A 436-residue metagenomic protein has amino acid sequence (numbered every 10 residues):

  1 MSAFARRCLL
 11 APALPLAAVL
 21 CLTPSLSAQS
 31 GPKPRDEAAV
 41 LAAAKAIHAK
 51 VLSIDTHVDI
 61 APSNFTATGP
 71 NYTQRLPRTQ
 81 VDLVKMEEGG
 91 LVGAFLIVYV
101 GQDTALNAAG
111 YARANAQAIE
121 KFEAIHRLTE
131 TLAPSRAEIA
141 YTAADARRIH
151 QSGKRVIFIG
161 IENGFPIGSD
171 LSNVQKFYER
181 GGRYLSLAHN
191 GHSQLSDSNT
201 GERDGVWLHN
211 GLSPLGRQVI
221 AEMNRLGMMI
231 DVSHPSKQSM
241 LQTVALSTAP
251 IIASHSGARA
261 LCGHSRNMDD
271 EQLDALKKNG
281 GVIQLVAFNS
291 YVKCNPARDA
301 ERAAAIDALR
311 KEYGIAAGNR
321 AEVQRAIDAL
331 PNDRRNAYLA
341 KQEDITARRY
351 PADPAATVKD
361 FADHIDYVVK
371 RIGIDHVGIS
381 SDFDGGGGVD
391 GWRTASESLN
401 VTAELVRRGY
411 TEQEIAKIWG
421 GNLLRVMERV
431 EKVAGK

Functional and structural regions predicted by a protein language model:
M1-P15: Bacterial N-terminal signal peptides that target proteins for export
A11-S25: Bacterial N-terminal signal peptides
Q29-H209, G263-K436: N-terminal hydrophobic targeting/anchoring segments and the immediately downstream early-domain regions of hydrolases
S53-I60, P235, A253-G257: Histidine-centered catalytic micro-motifs
S193-G201, G211-L212, S236-L246: Active-site-adjacent beta->alpha loops and helix N-cap segments on the catalytic face of soluble alpha/beta enzymes
L208-M223, T243-A253: Alpha-helix-loop-beta-strand connector modules within alpha/beta enzyme cores
Q218-V232, Q238-Q242, Q272-K278: Substrate-binding cleft of carbohydrate-active enzyme catalytic domains
K237-Q238, A258-A260, N289-V292: Short, catalytically relevant binding-site loops at active-site mouths
